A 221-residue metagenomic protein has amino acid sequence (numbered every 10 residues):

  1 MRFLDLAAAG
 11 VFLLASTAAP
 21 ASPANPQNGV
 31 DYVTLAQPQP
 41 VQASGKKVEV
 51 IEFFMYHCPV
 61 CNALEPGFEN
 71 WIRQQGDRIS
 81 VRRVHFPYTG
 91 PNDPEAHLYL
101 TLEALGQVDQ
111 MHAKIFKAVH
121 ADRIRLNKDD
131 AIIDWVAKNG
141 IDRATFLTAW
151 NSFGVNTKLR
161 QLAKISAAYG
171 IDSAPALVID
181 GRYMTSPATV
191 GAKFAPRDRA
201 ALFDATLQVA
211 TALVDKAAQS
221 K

Functional and structural regions predicted by a protein language model:
R2-D93, A210-K221: Extracytoplasmic thiol/disulfide redox context detector
K46-V48, D77-S80, L105-Q110, D142-R143 (+1 more regions): Loop/turn elements at helix/coil->beta-strand transitions in domains of secreted/extracellular proteins
E49-E52, A63, G67-N70, D93-H97 (+7 more regions): Extracytoplasmic/secreted proteins, especially bacterial periplasmic and envelope-associated proteins
Y56-V60, P87-P91, K117-D122, S152-V155 (+1 more regions): Solvent-exposed loop/turn segments at secondary-structure junctions within structured extracellular/periplasmic domains
H57, F68, I72-Q75, L102-G106 (+7 more regions): Sec/Tat-exported extracytoplasmic proteins
Q74-A104, D109-A137: Structural microenvironment flanking redox-active thiols in thiol-disulfide oxidoreductases
N139-K221: C-terminal cap of thioredoxin/glutaredoxin-like
